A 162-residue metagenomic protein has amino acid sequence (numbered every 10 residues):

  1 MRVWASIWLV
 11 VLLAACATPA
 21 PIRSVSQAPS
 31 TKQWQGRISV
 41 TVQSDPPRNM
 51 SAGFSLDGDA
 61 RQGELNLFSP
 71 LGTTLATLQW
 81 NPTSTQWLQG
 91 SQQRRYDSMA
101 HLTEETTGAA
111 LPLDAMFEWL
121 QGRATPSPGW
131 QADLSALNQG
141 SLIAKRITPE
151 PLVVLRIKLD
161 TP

Functional and structural regions predicted by a protein language model:
M1-W8: Bacterial N-terminal signal peptides that target proteins for export
V10, A14-T31: Bacterial Sec signal peptide processing site at the extreme N-terminus
A17-P19, T41, W87-Q89, R94-P162: Mature, soluble, non-transmembrane domains
K32-L75: Post-signal-peptide N-terminal segment of Sec-exported extracytoplasmic proteins
Q33-I38, N49-S51, W80-P82, L137-A144 (+1 more regions): Extended beta-sheet lipid-handling architectures
S55-D57, Q79, Q86, A136: Well-ordered beta-strand positions
G58-A60, S69-L71, W80-P82, T148-E150 (+1 more regions): A generic beta-sheet turn/junction motif
L71-R94: Mid-length scaffold segments of soluble, non-membrane domains
